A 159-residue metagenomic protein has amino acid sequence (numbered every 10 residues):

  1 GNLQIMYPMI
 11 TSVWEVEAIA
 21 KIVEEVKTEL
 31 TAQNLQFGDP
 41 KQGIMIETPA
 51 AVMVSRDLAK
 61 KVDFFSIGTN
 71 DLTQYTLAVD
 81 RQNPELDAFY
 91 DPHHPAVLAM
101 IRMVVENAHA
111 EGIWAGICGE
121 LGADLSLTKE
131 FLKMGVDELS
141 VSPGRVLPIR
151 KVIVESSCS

Functional and structural regions predicted by a protein language model:
G1-S159: Conserved alpha/beta-domain cores
